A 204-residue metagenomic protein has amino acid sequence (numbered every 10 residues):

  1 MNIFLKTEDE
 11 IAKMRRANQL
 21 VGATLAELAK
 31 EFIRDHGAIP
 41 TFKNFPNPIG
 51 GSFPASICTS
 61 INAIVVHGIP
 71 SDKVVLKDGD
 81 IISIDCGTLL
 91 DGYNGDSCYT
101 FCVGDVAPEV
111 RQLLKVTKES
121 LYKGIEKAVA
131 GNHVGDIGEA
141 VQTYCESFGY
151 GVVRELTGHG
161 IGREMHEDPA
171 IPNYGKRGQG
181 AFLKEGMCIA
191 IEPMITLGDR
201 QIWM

Functional and structural regions predicted by a protein language model:
M1-M204: Active-site neighborhoods and metal-handling regions in enzymes and metal-associated proteins
